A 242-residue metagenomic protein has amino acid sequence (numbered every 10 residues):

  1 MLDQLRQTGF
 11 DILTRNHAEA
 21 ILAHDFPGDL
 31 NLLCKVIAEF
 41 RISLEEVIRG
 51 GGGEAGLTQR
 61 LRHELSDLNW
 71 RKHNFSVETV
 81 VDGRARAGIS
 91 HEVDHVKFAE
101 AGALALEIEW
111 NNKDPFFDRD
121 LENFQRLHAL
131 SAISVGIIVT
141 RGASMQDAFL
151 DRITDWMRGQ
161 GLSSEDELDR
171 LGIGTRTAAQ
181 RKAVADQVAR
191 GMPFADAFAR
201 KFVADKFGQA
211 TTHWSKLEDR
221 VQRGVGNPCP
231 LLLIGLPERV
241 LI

Functional and structural regions predicted by a protein language model:
M1-L30, R158-I242: Non-catalytic C-terminal interaction segments of nucleic acid-processing enzymes
M1-L65: N-terminal, charge-rich interaction modules
V47-G51, R60-A101, P115-E122: Active-site metal-binding core of divalent-cation-utilizing nuclease and nuclease-like domains
L61-N69, H128, W214-V225: Hydrophobic, Leu/Ile/Phe/Ala-enriched alpha-helical segments that form helix-helix packing faces
H95, A105-I108: Glycine-rich active-site/cofactor-binding loop and its immediate structural neighborhood
K97-A99, W110-N112, P237: Short, flexible loop/turn elements at secondary-structure junctions
G102-L104, V135: Structural motif
N111-I173, D196-T212: Catalytic cores of nucleic-acid endonucleases
